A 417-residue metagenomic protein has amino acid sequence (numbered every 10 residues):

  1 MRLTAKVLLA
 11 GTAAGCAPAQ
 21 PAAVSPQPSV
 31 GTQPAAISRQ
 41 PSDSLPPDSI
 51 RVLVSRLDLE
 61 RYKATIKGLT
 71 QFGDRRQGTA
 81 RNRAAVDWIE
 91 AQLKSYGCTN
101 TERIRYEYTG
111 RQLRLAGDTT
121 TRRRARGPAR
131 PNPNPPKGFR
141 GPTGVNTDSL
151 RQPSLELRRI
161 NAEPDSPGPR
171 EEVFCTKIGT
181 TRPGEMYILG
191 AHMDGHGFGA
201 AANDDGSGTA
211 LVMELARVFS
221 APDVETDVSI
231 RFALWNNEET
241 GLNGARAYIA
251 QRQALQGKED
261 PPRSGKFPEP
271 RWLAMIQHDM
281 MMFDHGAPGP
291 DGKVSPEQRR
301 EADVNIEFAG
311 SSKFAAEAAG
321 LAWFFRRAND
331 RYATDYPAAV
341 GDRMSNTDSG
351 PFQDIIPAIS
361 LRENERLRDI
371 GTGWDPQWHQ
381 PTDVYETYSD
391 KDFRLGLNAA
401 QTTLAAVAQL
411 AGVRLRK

Functional and structural regions predicted by a protein language model:
R2, V7, G11, Q20-P41: Short, basic, low-complexity termini and linkers enriched in Ser/Thr/Gly/Pro that act as targeting/leader peptides
P41-A80, Y96, T109-R114, D194-G195 (+2 more regions): N-terminal capping segment at the start of a domain
D48-R56, T70-R81, R159-P164, D194-G206 (+5 more regions): Second-shell loop/turn segments in exported
A64, G68-T176: A non-catalytic alpha/beta surface segment that caps or lines the substrate-entry region of metallo-dependent hydrolase
V173-C175, L189-N243, T403: Alpha-helical metal-binding/catalytic segments enriched in His/Glu/Asp
W235-D348, D354-A358, E365: Metal-dependent peptidase/peptidase-like ectodomains
G286-E307, A339-K417: Active-site-adjacent mobile loop/cap segments within catalytic or ligand-binding domains
